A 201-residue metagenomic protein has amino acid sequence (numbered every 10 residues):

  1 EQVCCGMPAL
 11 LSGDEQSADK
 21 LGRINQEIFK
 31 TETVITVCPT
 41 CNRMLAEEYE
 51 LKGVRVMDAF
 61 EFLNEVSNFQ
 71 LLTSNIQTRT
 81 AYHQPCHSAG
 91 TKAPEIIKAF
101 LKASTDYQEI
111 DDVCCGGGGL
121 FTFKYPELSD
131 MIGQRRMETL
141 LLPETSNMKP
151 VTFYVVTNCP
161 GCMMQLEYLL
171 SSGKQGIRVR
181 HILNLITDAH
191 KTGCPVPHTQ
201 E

Functional and structural regions predicted by a protein language model:
E1-E201: Iron-sulfur cluster-binding electron-transfer modules in prokaryotic oxidoreductases
